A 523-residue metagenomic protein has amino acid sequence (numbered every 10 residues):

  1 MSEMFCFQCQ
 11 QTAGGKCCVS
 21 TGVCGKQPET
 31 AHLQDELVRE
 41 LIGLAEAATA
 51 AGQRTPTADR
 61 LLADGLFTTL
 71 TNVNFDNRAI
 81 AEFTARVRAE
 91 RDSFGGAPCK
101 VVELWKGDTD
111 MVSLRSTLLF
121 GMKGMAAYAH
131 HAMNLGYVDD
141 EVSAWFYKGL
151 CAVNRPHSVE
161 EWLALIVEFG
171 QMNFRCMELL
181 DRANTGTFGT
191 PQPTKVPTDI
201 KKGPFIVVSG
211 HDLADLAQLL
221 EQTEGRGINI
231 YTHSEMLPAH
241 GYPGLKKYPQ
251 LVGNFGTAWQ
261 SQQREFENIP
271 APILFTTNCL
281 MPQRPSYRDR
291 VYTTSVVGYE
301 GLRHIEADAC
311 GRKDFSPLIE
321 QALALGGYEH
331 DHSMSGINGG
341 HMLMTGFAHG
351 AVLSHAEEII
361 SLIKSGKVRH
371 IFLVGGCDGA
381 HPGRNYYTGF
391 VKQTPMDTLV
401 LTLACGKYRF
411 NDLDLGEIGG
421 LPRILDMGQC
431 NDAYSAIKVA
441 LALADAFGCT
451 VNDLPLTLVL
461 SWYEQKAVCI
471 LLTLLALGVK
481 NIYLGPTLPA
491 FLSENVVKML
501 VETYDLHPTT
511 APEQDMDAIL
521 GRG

Functional and structural regions predicted by a protein language model:
S2-A13, C18-V19, K26-T30, Q34 (+1 more regions): Anaerobic metallocofactor- and corrinoid-dependent redox/one-carbon enzyme cores, especially those from methanogenesis
S2-G203, V207, G227, S234-L237 (+1 more regions): Long, compositionally biased, glycine/small-hydrophobic-enriched stretches that function as flexible linkers, tethers
